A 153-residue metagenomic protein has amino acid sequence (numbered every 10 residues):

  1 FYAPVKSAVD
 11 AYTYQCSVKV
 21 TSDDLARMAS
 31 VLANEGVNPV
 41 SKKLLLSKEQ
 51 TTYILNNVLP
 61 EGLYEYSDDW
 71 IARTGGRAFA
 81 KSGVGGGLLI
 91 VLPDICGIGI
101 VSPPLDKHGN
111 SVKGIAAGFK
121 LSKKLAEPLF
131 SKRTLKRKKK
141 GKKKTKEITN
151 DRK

Functional and structural regions predicted by a protein language model:
F1-S41: Active-site-proximal helix/loop microenvironment of the serine DD-peptidase/beta-lactamase transpeptidase fold
N34-I148: Structured C-terminal helix/loop/strand segments within mature extracytoplasmic catalytic/sensor domains
